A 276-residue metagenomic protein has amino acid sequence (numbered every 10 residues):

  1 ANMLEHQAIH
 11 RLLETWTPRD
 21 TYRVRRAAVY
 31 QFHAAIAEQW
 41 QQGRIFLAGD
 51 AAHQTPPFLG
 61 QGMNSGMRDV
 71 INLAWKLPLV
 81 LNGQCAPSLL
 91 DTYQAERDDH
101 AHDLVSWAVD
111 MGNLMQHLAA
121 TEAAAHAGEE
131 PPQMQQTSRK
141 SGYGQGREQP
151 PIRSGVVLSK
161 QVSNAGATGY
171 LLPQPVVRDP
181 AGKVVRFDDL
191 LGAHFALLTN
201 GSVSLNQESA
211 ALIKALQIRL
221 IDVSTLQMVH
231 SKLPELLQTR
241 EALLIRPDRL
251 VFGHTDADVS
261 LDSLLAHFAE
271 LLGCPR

Functional and structural regions predicted by a protein language model:
A1-V29: Conserved FAD/dinucleotide-binding core of flavoprotein oxidoreductases
R11, L79-R276: Helical substrate-recognition/capping region of FAD-dependent monooxygenase/halogenase enzymes
E14-Y22, L73, L79-P87: Secondary-structure transition/capping motifs at alpha-helix termini and the adjoining loop/turn into the next element
R19, Q42-G43, G192: Active-site acidic short loop of glycosyltransferases
Y30-A37, Q54-P56: Conserved PLP phosphate-binding loop immediately N-terminal to the Schiff-base lysine helix in PLP-dependent enzymes
Q41-P57: Short FAD-binding loop at a beta-strand-to-alpha-helix junction that anchors the flavin cofactor in diverse
T55-S65, I71, L90, H100 (+1 more regions): Catalytic cores of eukaryotic secretory-pathway lumenal/extracellular enzymes that build and remodel glycoconjugates
